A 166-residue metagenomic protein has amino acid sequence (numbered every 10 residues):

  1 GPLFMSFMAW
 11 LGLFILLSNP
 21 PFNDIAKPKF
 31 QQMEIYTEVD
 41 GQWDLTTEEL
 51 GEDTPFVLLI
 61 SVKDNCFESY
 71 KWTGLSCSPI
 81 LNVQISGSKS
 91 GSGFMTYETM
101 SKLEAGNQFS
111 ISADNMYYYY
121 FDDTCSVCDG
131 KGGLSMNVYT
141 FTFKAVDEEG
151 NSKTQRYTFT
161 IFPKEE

Functional and structural regions predicted by a protein language model:
F4-A26: Transmembrane alpha-helices and immediately adjacent membrane-cytoplasm interface residues in multi-pass integral
F22-K63, Y97, K164-E166: Short, compositionally biased P/S/T/A/G/V-rich stretches that sit at domain boundaries
F30-Q31, F56-K63, D122-S126, K131 (+2 more regions): Short beta-strand elements
L58-P79, G87, D147: Extracellular acidic, Ser/Thr/Pro-rich low-complexity tracts
N82, K89-S101: Surface-exposed loop/edge segments in extracytoplasmic proteins
S101-D129: Aromatic sugar-binding surface patches on proteins that engage polysaccharides or sugar-phosphate polymers
A113-Y117, G133-F141: A glycine-anchored, Pro-Gly-centered beta-turn/N-cap motif
F143-A145: Conserved structural position at the C-terminal beta-strand of extracellular beta-sandwich adhesion modules
